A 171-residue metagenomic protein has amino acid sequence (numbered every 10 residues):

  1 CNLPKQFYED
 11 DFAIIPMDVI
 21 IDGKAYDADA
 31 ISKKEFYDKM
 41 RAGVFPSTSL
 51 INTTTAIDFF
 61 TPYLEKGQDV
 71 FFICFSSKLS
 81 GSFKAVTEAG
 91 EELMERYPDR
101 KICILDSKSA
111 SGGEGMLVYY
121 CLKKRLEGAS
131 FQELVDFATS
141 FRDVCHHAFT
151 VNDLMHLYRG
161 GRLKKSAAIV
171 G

Functional and structural regions predicted by a protein language model:
C1-G23, K78-S82, V86-C103, S109-Y119 (+1 more regions): Mixed-charge interfacial surface used for oligomerization/domain docking and macromolecular partner engagement
C1-T55: N-terminal glycine-rich anion-binding loop in soluble enzyme alpha/beta folds
K39-M40, G67-F72, E95-L105: Glycine/charged-rich beta-loop-alpha catalytic/anionic-binding loops adjacent to active sites
V44-T54, C74-G81, K108-S109: Short coil/turn segments at secondary-structure boundaries
T55-F83: N-terminal glycine-rich phosphate/adenylate-binding segment common to multiple enzyme folds
